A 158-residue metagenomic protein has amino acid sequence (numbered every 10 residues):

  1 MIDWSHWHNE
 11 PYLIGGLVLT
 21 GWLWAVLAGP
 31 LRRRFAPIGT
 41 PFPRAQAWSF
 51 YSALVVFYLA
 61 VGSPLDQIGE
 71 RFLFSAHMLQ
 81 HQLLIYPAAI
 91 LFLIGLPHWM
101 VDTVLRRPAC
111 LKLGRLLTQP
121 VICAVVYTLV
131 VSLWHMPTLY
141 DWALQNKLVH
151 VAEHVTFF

Functional and structural regions predicted by a protein language model:
M1-F158: Alpha-helical membrane segments of multi-pass proteins
